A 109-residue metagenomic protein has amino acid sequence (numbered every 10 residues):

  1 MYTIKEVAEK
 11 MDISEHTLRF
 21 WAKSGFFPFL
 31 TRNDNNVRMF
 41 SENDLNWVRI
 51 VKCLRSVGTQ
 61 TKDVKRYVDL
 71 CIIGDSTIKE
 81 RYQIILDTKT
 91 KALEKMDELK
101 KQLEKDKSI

Functional and structural regions predicted by a protein language model:
M1-T17: Polyanion-binding surface elements
T3-E6, P28, E42-I109: Arg/Lys-rich, alpha-helical DNA-contact motif
V7-A8, W21, F40: Append "Primarily bacterial transcriptional regulators
L18, A22, R55: DNA major-groove recognition helix of helix-turn-helix
L18, T31-R32, V64: Residue-level detector of family-conserved "landmark" positions at structurally sensitive sites
F27-N35: Beta-hairpin "wing" of winged helix-turn-helix
N35-E42: Minor-groove-contacting beta-hairpin "wing" of winged helix-turn-helix DNA-binding domains
